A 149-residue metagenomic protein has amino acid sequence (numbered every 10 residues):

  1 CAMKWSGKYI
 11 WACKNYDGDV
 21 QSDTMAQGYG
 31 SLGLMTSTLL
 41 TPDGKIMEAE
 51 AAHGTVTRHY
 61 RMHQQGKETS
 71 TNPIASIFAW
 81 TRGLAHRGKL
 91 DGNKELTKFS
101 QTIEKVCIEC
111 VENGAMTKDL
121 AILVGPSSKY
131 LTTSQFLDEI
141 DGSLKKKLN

Functional and structural regions predicted by a protein language model:
A2-T102, E109-C110: Glycine-rich phosphate/nucleotide-binding loop
Q65-T71, H86-N149: Internal helix-turn-beta structural module
